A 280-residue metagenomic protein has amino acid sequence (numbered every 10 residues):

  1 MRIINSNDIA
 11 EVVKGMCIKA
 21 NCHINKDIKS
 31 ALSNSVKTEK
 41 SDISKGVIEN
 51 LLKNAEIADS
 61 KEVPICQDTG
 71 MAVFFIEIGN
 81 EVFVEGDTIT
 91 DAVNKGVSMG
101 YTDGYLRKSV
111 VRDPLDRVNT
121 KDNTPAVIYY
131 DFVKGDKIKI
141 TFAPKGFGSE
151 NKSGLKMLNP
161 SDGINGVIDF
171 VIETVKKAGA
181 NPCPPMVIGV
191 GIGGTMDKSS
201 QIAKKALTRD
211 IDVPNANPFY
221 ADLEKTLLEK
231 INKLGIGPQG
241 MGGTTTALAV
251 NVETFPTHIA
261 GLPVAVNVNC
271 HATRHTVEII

Functional and structural regions predicted by a protein language model:
M1-I280: Non-transmembrane, aqueous-exposed alpha-helical and coiled segments at domain scale
